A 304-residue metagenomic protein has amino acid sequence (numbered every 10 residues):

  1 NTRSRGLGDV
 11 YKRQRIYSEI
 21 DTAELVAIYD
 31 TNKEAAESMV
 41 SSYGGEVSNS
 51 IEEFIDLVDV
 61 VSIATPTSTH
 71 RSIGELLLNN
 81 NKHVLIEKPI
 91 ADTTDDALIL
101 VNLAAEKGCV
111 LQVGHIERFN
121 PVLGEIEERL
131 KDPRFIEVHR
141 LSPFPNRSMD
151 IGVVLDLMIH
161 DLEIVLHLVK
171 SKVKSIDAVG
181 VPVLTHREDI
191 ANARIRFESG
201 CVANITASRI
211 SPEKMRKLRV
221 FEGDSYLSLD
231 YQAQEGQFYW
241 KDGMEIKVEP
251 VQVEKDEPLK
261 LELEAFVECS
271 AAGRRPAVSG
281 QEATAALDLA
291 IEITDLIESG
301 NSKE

Functional and structural regions predicted by a protein language model:
N1-L7, Y11: Single conserved hydrophobic/aromatic residue that forms the stacking wall/gate of nucleotide- or nucleobase-binding
R13, N32, Y43-V101: Beta-loop-alpha module in the N-terminal Rossmann-like domain of NAD(P)-dependent dehydrogenases, especially those
I20-M39: NAD(P)-binding Rossmann-fold cofactor-contacting core
T31, L229, V251-E264, V278: Active-site loop of classical SDR/Rossmann-like NAD(P)-dependent oxidoreductases, centered on the catalytic Tyr-X3-Lys
V60-I63, E268-E304: C-terminal helix-rich "cap/oligomerization" subdomain common to oxidoreductases
A91-S148: A contiguous active-site-proximal alpha/beta segment in oxidoreductase catalytic domains
G114-P121, F144-V173, E282-A283: Mid-domain beta-loop-alpha active-site segment that forms a flexible, acidic cofactor/metal-binding surface
L162-E235, K260-R274: Contiguous beta-strand/loop segments that form the cofactor/metal-binding neighborhood of enzyme cores
